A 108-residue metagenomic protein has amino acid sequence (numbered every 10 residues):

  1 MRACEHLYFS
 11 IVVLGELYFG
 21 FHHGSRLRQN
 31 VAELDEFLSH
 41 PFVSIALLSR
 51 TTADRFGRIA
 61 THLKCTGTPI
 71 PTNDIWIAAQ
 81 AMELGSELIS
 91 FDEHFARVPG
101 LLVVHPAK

Functional and structural regions predicted by a protein language model:
M1-E83, R97, L101, A107-K108: PIN-domain endoribonuclease scaffold, especially VapC-family toxins
S90-H94: Short, polar loop motifs at secondary-structure junctions
